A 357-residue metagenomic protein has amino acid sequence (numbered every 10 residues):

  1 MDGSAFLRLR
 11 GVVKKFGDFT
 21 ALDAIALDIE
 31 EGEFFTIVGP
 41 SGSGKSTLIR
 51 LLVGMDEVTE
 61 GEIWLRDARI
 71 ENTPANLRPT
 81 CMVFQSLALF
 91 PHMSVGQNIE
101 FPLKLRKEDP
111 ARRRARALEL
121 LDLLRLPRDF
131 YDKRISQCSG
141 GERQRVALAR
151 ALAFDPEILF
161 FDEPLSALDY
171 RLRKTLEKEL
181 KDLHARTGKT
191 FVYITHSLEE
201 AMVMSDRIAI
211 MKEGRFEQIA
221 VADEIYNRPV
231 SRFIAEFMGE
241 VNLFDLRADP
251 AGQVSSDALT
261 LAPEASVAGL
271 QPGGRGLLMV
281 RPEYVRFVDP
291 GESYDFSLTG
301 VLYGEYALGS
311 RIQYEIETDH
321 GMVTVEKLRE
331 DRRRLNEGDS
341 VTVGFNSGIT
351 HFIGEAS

Functional and structural regions predicted by a protein language model:
V38-P40: The feature captures the beta-strand-to-loop junction immediately N-terminal to the Walker
N72, R134-C138, E142: Conserved ABC ATPase signature
G96-K104, R114: Short helical segment in ABC ATPase nucleotide-binding domains corresponding to the A-loop/adjacent helical element
A111-D129, S136, K181-D182: Conserved ABC ATPase "signature" region
D155: Conserved catalytic motifs of ABC-family nucleotide-binding domains
S255-E305, E330-S357: Glycine/charge-rich catalytic "coupling/switch" loops of P-loop NTPases
